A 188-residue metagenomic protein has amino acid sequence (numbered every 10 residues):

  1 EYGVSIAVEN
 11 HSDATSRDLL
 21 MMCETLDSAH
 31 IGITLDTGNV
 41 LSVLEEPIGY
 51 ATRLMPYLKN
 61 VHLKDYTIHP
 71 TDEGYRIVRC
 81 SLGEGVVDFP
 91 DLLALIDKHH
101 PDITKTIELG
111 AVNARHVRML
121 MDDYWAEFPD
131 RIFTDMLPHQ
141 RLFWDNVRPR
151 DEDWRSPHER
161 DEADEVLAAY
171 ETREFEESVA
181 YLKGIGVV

Functional and structural regions predicted by a protein language model:
A7-E9, T34, T106-E108: Generic enzyme active-site microenvironment
S16-H30, L41-V188: Histidine-acidic metal/acid-base catalytic patches
L35-N39: Short, acidic/turn-prone active-site loops that include or flank metal/cofactor- and phosphate-binding residues
